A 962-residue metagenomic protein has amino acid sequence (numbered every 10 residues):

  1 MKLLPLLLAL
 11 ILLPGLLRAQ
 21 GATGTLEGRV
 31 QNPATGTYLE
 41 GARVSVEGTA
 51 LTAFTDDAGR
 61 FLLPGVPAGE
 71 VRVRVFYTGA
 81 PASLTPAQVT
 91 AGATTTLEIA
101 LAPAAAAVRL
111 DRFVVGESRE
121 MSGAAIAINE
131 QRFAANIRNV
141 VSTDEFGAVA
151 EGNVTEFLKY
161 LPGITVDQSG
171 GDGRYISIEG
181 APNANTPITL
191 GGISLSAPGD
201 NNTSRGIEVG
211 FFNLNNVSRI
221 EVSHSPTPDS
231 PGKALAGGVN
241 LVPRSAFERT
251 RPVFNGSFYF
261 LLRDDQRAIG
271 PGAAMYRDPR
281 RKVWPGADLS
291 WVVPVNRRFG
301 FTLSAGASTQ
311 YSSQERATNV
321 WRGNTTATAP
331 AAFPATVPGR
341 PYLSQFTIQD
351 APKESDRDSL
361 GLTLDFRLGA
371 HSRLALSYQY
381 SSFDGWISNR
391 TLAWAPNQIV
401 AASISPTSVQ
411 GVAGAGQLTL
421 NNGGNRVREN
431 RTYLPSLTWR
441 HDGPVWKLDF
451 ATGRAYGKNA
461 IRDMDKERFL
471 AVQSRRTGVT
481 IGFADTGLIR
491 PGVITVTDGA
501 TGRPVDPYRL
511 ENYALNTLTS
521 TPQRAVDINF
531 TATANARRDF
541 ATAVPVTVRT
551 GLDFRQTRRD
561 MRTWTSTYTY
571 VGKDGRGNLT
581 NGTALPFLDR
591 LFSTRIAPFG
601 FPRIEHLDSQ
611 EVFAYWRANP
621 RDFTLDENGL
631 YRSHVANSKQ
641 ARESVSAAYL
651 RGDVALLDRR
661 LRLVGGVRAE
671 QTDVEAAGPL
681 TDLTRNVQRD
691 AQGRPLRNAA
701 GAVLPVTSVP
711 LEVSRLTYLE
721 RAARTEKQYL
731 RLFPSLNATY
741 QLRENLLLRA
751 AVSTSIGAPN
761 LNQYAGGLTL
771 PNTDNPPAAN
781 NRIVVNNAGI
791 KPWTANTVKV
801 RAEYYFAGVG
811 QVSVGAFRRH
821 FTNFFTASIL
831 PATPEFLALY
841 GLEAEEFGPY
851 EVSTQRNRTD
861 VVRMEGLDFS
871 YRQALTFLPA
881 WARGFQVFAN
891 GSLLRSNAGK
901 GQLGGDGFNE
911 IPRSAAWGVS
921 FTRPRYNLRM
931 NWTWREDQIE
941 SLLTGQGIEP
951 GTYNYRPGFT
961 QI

Functional and structural regions predicted by a protein language model:
L16-G116: Periplasm-facing N-terminal accessory domains of Gram-negative outer-membrane beta-barrel systems
P81, Q88-E98, A102, R109-T186 (+3 more regions): Periplasmic N-terminal accessory/gating domains of Gram-negative outer-membrane beta-barrel systems
A107-V108, S230, A246-P252, V295-F299 (+11 more regions): Short loop/turn motifs that connect adjacent beta-strands in outer-membrane beta-barrel proteins
G210-Y259, P879: A beta-strand signature from Gram-negative outer-membrane beta-barrel systems, especially the internal plug domain
D278-Q398, L420, N430-T438, P444 (+1 more regions): Transmembrane beta-barrel wall of Gram-negative outer-membrane proteins
A331-Y342, S405-Q417, T477-N516, W564 (+4 more regions): Flexible glycine-rich, low-complexity coil/linker segments exposed to the extracellular/periplasmic environment
A415-L434, S633, N637-S646, K727 (+4 more regions): Outer-membrane beta-barrel signature, preferentially recognizing the C-terminal barrel domain of Gram-negative
A816-F821, F825-A832, F836-T944: Gram-negative outer-membrane beta-barrel transporters
